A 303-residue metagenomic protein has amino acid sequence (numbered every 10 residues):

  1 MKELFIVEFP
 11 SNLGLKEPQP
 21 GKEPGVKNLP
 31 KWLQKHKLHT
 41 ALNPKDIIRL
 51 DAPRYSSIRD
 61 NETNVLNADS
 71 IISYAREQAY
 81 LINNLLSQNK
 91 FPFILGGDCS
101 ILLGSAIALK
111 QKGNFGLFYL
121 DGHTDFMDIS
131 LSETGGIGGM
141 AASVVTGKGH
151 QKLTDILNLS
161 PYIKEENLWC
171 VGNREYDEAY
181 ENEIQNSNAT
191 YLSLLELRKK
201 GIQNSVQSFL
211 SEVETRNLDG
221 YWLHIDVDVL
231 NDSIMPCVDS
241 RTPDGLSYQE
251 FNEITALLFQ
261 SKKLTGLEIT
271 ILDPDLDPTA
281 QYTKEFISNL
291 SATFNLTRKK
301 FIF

Functional and structural regions predicted by a protein language model:
K2-F303: Conserved alpha-helical scaffold segments that buttress catalytic/binding sites
